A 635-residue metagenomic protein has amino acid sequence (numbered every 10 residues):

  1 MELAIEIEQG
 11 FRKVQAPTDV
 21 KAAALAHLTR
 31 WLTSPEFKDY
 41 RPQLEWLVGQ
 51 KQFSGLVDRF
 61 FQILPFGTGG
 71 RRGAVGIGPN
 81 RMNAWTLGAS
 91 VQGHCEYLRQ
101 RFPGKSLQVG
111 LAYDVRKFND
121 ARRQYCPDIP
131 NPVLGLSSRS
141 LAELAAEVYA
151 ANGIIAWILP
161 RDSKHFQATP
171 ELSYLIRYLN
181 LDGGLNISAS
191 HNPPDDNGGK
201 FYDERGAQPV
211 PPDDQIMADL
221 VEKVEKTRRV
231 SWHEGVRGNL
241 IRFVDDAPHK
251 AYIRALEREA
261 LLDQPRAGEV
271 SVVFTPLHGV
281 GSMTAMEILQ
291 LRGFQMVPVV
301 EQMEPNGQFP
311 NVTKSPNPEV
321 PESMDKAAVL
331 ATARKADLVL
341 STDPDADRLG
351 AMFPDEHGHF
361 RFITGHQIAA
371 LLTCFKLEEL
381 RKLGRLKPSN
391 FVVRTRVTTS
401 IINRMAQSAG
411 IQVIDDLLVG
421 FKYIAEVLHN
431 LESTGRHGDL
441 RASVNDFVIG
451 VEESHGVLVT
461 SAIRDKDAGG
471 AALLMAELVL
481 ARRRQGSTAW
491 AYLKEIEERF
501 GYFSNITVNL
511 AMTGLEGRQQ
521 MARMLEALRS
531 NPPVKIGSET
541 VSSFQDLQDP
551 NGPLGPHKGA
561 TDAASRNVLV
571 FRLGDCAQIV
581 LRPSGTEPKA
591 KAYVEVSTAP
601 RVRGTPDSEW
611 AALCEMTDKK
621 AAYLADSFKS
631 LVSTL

Functional and structural regions predicted by a protein language model:
R12-A16, V20-A145, I241-V272, V280: An N-terminal, well-structured beta->alpha segment
Q15-A16, W31, P35, G55-L64 (+2 more regions): Gly/Ser/Thr-enriched, mixed-charge loops and adjacent short helices that form phosphate/oxyanion-binding elements
R59-N83, A189-N192, P276-I288, P344 (+3 more regions): Conserved phosphate/anionic-ligand binding catalytic regions in large, soluble enzymes, centered on
L111-V115, P160-R161, F274-P276, F353 (+1 more regions): Short glycine-centered, acidic/aromatic-flanked micro-motifs in structured strand/loop junctions that mark active-site
V115-D196, I288-G350: N-terminal small/polar loop signature for handling phosphorylated ligands or for N-terminal nucleophile
T169-A207, P212-E225, N317-S341, A346 (+5 more regions): Phosphate/diphosphate-binding loops
Q208-P211, H359-L377, G469-L474: Gly/Ser/Thr-rich active-site loops/lids in small-molecule metabolic enzymes that frequently grip phosphoryl groups
T332, A336-L338, T342, H359-R361 (+4 more regions): Phosphate-binding and adjacent anionic-ligand microenvironments
